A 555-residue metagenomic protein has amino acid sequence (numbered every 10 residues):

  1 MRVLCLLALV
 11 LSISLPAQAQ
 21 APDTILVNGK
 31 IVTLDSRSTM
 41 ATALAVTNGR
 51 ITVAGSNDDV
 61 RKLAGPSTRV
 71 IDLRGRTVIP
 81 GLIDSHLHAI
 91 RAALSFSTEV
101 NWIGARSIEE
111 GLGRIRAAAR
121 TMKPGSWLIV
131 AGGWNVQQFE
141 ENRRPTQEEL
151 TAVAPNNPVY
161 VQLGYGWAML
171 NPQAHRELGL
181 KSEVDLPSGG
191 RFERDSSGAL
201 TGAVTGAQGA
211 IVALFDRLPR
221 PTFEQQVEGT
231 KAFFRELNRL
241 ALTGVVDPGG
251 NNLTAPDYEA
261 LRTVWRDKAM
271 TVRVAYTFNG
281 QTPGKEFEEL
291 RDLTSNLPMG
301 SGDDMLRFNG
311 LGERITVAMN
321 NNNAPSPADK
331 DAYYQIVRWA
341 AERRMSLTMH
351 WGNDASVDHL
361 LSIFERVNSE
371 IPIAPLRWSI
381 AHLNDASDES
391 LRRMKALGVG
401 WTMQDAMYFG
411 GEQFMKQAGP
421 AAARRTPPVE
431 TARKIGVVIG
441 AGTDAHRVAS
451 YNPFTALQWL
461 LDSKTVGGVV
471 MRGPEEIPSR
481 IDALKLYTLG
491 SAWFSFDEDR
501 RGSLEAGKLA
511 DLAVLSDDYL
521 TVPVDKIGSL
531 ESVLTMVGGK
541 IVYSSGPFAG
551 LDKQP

Functional and structural regions predicted by a protein language model:
L4-S14: Bacterial N-terminal signal peptides
A17-A19: Boundary at the C-terminal end of the N-terminal hydrophobic targeting segment
A21-V27, S36-D292, M305-S356, L376-R377 (+4 more regions): Divalent metal-binding segments
P22, T42, R500-S503, S532: Short, conserved secondary-structure segments in the cores of folded domains
A118, D525-G546: P-loop/Walker A phosphate-binding loop and immediately adjacent motor/lid segment at beta-alpha junctions
Y258-A260, E286-L297, V357-E370, R393: Distinct, well-ordered alpha-helical segments
R338-T348, G352-W378, L383, D388 (+3 more regions): His/Asp/Glu-enriched, well-ordered alpha-helical/loop segment that forms or immediately abuts the divalent-metal
